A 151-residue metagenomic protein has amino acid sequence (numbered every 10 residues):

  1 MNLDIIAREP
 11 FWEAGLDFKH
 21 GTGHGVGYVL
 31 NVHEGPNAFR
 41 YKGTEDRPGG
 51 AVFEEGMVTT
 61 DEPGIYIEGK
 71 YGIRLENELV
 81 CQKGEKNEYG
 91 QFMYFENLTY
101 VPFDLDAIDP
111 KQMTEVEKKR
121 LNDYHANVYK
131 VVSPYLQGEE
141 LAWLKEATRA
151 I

Functional and structural regions predicted by a protein language model:
M1-G25: Gly/Pro-rich turn-and-neighbor structural signature
G21, H33-I151: Charged, cofactor-coupling segments
